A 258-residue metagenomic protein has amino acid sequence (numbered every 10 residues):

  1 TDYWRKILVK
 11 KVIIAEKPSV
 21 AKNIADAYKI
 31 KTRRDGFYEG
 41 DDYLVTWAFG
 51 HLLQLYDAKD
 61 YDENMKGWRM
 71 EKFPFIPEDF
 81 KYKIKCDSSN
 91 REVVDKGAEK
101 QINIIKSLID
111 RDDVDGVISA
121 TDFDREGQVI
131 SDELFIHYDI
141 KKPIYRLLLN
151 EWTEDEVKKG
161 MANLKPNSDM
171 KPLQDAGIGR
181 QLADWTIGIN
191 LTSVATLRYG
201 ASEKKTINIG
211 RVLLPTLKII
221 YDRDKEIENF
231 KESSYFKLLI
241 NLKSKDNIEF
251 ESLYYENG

Functional and structural regions predicted by a protein language model:
D2-I189, L253-E256: Intrinsically disordered, low-complexity regulatory segments
A15, R180-N257: Prokaryote-biased recognition of long, low-complexity C-terminal linker/tail segments that are poorly structured
